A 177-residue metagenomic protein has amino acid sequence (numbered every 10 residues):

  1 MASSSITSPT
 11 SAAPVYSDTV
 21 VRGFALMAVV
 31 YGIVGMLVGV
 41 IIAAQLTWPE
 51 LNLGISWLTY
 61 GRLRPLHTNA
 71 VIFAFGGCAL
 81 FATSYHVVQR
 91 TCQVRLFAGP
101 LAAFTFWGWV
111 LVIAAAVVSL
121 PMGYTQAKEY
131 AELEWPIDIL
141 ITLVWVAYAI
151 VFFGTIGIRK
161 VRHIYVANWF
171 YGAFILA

Functional and structural regions predicted by a protein language model:
M1-T10: Short, intrinsically disordered terminal tails adjacent to the first/last structured region
A2-S3, R22-Y124, W135-G157, A167-A177: Hydrophobic cores of alpha-helical transmembrane segments in multi-pass integral membrane proteins
P9-G23: Cytosolic juxtamembrane amphipathic/interface segments immediately preceding and feeding into a transmembrane helix
Y16-T19, K160-V166: Hydrophobic, small-residue-rich membrane helices and short re-entrant helix-turn-helix hairpins that build
A127-A131: Extended, aromatic/histidine-rich regions of cofactor-dependent oxidoreductases associated with respiratory
